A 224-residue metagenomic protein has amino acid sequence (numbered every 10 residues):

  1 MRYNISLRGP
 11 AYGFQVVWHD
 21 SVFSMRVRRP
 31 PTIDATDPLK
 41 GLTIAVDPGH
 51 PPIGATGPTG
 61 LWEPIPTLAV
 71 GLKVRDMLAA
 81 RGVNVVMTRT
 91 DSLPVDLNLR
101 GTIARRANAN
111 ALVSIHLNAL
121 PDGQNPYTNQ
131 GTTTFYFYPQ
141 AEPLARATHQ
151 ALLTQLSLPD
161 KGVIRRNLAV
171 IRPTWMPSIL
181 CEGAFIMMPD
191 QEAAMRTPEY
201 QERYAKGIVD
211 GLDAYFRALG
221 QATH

Functional and structural regions predicted by a protein language model:
M1-T43: Signal-peptide-cleaved, periplasmic/extracellular N-terminal interaction regions immediately downstream of the signal
L7-G9, V27-R29, P48-H50, I115-L117 (+2 more regions): Flexible glycine-/small-residue-rich
V27-I103, A107-A111, P121-Q124, T128-Q130 (+1 more regions): Active-site histidine-acidic residue metal-binding/catalytic motifs, centered on HxH/HExxH-like signatures
H50-I53, T90-V95, L117-D122, P139-E142 (+4 more regions): Solvent-exposed loop/turn segments at secondary-structure junctions within structured extracellular/periplasmic domains
L61-A69, P94-N98, Y138-P143, M195-K206: Soluble non-cytosolic domains of exported or imported proteins
L72-V83, R105-A109, Q140, H149-L158 (+3 more regions): Sec-exported extracytoplasmic/periplasmic mature domains
P121, T133-F135, I164-H224: Active-site-adjacent mobile loop/cap segments within catalytic or ligand-binding domains
